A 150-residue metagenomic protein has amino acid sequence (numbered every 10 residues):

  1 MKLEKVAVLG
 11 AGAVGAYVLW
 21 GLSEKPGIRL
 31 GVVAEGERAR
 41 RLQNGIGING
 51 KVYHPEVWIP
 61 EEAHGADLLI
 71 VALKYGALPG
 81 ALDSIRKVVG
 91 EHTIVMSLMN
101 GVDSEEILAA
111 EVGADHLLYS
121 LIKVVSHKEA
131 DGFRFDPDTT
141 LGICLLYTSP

Functional and structural regions predicted by a protein language model:
M1-N49: NAD(P)+-binding Rossmann beta1-loop-alpha1 motif at the extreme N-terminus of oxidoreductases
V32, V57-I59, I143: Generic preference for hydrophobic
G50-R134: Rossmann-like NAD(P)(H) cofactor-binding subdomain of soluble oxidoreductases
L117, G142-I143: Short hydrophobic-aromatic micro-motifs
F135-G142: Acidic/polar active-site rim loop that often engages polyanionic ligands
Y147-P150: Conserved small/polar residues in nucleotide/adenosyl-binding loops
